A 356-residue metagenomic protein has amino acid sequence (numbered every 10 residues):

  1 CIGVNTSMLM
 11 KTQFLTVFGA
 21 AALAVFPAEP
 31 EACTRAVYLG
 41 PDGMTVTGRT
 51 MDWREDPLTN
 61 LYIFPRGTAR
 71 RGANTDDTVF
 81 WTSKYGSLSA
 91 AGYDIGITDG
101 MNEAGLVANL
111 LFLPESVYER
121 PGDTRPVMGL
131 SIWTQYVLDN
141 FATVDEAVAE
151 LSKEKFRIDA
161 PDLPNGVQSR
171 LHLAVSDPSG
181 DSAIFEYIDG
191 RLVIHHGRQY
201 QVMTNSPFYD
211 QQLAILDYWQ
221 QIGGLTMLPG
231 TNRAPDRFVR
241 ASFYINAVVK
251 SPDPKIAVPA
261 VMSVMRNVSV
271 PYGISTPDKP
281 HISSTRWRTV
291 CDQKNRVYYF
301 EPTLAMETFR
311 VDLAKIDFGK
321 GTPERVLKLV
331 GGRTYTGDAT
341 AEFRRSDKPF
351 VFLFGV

Functional and structural regions predicted by a protein language model:
N5-V17: Bacterial N-terminal signal peptides that target proteins for export
P27-A28: N-terminal signal peptide c-region/cleavage motif recognized by signal peptidases
E31-V37, P41-V46, N60, R70 (+4 more regions): C-terminus-biased signal that marks the final domain/tail of proteins
A32-R125, I158, T336, E342: A contiguous strand-loop segment
V46-G48, V107-L110, A174-S176, I184 (+1 more regions): Structural recognition of the beta-strand scaffold that forms the well-ordered cores of secreted hydrolase catalytic
G67-V79, E115-R157, E324-G331: Compact, glycine/acidic-enriched structural inserts
N102-A104, L138-E146, S251-A257, Q293-N295: A short, structured loop/turn motif at beta-sheet edges
K153-R191: Catalytic cofactor-binding cores of redox enzymes
